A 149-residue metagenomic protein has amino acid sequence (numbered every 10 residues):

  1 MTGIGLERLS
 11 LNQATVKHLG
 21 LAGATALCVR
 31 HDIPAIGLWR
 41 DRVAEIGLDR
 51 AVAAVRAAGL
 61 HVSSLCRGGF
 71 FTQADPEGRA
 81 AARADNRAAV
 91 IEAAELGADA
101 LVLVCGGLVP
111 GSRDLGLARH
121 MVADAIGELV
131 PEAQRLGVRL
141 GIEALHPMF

Functional and structural regions predicted by a protein language model:
T2-G5, T25-R30, E45-L65, R87-G97 (+1 more regions): Acidic (Asp/Glu)-rich catalytic clusters
T2-L21: Boundary/entry segment of secreted carbohydrate-active catalytic domains
G3, P76-F149: Active-site acidic/histidine proton-transfer and metal-coordination neighborhood in alpha/beta enzyme cores
E7-Q13, I36-L38, V62-R67, L101-L103 (+1 more regions): Hydrophobic faces of well-ordered beta-strands that scaffold small-molecule active sites in alpha/beta enzyme cores
L11, C28, I36, V55 (+5 more regions): Conserved, mostly hydrophobic/aromatic
A14-G20, L38-R50, F70-E77, V109-R113 (+1 more regions): Acidic-and-aromatic substrate-binding clefts and catalytic sites of carbohydrate-active enzymes
A24-L27, R50-A53, G78-A80, L115-A118: Short, glycine/charged-enriched secondary-structure capping and boundary segments
